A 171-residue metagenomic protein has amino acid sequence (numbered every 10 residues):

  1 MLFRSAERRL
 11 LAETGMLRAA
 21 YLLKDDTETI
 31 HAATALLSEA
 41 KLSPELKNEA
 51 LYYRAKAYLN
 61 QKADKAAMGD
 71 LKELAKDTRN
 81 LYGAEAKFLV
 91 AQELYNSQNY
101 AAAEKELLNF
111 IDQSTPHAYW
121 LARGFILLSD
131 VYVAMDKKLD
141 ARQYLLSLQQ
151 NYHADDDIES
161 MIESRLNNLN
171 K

Functional and structural regions predicted by a protein language model:
M1-K171: Acidic, polar-rich low-complexity tracts and alpha-helical solenoid repeat scaffolds
